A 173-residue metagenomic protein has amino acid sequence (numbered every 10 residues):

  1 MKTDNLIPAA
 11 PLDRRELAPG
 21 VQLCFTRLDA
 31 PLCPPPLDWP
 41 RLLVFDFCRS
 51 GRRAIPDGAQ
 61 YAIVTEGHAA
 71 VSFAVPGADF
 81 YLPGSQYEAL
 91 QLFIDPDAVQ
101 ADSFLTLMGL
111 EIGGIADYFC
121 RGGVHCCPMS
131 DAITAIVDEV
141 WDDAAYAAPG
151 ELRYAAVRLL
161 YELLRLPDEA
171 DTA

Functional and structural regions predicted by a protein language model:
K2-Q91: N-terminal functional module of multi-domain proteins
L6, P56-A173: Alpha-helical bundle regulatory/interaction domains
